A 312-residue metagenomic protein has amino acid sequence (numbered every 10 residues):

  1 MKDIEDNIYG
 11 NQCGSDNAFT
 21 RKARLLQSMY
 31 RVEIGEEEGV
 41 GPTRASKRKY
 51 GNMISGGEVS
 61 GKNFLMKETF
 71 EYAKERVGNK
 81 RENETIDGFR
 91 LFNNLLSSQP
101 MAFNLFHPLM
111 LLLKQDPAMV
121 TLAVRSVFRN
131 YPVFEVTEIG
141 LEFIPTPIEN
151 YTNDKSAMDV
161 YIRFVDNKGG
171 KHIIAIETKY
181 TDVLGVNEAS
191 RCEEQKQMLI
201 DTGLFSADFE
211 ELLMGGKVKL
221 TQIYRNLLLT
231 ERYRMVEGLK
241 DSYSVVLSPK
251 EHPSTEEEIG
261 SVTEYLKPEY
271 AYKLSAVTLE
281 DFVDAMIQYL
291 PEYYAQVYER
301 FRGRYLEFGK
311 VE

Functional and structural regions predicted by a protein language model:
M1-E135, E312: Nuclease-adjacent, charged terminal/linker segments that flank catalytic cores
S97-A102, T152-S156, G215-Y224: Phosphate/oxyanion-binding active-site loops and adjacent basic polyanion-contact surfaces
P132-K168: Active-site metal-binding core of divalent-cation-utilizing nuclease and nuclease-like domains
V160-F164, H172-Y180, N226: Conserved catalytic cores of phosphodiester-cleaving nucleases, focusing on short active-site segments
A175-E177, Y243-K250: Extended hydrophobic secondary-structure segments that form protein cores and membrane-embedded regions
L184-V245: Acidic, metal/cofactor-coordinating or nucleic-acid-engaging core segments within structured domains
V186-E188, T230, P253-V262: A short acidic (Asp/Glu
E258-E312: Polybasic (Lys/Arg-rich)
